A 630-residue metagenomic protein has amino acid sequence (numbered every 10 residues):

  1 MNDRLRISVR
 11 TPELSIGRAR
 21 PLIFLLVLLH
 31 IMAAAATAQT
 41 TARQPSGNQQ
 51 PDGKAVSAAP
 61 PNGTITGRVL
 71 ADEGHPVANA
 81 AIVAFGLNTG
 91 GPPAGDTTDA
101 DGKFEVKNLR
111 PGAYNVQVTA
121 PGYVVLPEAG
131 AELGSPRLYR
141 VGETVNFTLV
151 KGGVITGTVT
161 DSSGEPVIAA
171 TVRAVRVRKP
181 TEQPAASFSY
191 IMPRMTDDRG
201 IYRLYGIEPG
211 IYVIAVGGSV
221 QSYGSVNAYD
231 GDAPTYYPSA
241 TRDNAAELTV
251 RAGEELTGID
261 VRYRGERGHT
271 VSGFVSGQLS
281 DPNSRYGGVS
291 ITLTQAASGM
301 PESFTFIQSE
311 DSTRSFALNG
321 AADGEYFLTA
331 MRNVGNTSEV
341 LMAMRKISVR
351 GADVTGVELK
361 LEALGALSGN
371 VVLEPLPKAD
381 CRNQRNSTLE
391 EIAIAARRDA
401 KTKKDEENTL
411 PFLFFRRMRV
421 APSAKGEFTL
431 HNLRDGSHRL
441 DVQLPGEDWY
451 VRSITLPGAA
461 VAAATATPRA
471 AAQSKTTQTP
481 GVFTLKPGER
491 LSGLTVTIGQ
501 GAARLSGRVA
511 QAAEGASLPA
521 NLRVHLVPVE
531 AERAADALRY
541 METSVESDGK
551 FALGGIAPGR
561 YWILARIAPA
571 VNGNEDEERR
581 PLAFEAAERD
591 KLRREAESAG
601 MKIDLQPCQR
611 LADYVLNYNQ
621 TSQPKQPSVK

Functional and structural regions predicted by a protein language model:
M1-A19: N-terminal secretory signal peptides that target proteins for export/translocation
N2, R18-K630: Long luminal/extracellular ectodomains of secretory-pathway precursor proteins
